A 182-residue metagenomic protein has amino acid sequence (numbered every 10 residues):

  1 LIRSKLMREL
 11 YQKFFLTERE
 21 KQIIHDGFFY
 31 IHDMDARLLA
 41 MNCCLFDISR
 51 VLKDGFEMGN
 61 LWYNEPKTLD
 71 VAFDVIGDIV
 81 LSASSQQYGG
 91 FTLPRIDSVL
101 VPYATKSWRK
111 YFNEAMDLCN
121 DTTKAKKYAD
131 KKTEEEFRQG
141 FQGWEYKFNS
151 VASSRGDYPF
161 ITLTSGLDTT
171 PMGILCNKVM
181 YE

Functional and structural regions predicted by a protein language model:
L1-E182: Extended catalytic cores of very large enzyme megasubunits
